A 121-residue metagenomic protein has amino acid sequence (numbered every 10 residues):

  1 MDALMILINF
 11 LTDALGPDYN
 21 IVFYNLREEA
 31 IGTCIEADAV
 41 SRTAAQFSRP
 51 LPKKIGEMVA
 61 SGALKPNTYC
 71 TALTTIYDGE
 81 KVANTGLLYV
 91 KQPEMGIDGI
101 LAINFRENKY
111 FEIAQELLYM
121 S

Functional and structural regions predicted by a protein language model:
M1-M5, N9-A14, G99-L101, F105-S121: Juxtadomain coupling helices with adjacent low-complexity linkers
L4, F10-T12, A44, G79 (+1 more regions): Generic structural signal for short, flexible, solvent-exposed coil/loop and linker residues
L7, P17, L26, A39-R42 (+4 more regions): Non-transmembrane, interaction-prone segments in cytosolic or luminal domains
T12-L73: Structured interaction and signal-relay segments at domain junctions
I55-E116: Sensory/regulatory domains in signal-transduction proteins
